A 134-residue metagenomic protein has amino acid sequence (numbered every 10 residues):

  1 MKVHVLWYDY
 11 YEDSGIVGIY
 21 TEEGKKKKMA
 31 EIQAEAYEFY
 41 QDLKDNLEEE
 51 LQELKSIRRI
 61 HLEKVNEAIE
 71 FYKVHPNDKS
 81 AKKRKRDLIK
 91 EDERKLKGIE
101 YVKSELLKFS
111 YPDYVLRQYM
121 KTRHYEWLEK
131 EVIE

Functional and structural regions predicted by a protein language model:
M1-I16: Short aromatic-glycine-(Arg/Gly/Cys) micro-motifs in beta-strand/loop hairpins
D9, G18, F71-V74: Glycine-centered flexibility motif
D13-G24, K28: A short, exposed loop/beta-hairpin motif centered on an aromatic-Gly-Thr core
K25-K26, A30-I32, A81: Small-residue helix-packing motif on alpha-helices
A34-E134: Short, mixed-charge low-complexity intrinsically disordered segments
